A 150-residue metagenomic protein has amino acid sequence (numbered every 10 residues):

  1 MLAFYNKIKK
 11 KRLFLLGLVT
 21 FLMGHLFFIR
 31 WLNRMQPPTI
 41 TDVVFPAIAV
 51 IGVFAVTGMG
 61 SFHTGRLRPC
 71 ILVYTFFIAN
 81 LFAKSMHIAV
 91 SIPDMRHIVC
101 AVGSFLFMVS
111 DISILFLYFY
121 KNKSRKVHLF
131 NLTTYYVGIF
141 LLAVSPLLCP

Functional and structural regions predicted by a protein language model:
M1-P150: Polytopic alpha-helical membrane-helix bundles and their juxtamembrane interface segments in multi-pass membrane
